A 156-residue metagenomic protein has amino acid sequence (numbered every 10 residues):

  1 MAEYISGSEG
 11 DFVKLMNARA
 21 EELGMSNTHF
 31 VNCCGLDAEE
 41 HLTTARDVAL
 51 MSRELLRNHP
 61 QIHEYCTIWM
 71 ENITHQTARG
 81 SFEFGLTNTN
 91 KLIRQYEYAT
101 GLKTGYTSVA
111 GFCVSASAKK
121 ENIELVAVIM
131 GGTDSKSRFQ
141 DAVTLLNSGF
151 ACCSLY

Functional and structural regions predicted by a protein language model:
M1-A2, M16, A20, S52 (+1 more regions): Short alpha-helical scaffolding segments that buttress acidic/His motifs in well-ordered protein cores
E3-S6, G10: Peptidoglycan glycan-strand catalytic modules in the bacterial/periplasmic cell-wall system
G7, R19, G35-D37: Short, glycine/charge-rich beta-strand/loop segments that flank catalytic centers and engage negatively charged groups
G10-H29: Short, charged, amphipathic alpha-helices and their helix-cap/turn boundaries
M25-H29, C33, D37-Y156: Domain-terminus/edge residues, biased toward the C-terminal soluble/receptor-binding domains of extracytoplasmic
